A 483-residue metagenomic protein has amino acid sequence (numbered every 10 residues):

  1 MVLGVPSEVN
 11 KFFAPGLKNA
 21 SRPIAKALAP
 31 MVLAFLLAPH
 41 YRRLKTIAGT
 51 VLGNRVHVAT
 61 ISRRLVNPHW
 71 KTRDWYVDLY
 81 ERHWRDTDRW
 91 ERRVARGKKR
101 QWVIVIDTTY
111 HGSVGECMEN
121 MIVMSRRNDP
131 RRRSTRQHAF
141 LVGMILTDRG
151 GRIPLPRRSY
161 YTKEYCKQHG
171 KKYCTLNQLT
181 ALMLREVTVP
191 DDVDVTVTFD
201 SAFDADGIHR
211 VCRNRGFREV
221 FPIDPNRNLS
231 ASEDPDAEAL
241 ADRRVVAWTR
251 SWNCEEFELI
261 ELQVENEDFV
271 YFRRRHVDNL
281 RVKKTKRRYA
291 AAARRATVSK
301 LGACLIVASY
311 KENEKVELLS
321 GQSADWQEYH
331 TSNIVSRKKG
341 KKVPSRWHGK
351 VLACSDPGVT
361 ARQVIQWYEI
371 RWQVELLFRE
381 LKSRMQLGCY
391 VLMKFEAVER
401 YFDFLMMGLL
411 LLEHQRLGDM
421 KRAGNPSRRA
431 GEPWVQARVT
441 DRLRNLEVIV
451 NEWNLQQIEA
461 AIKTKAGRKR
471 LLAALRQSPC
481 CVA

Functional and structural regions predicted by a protein language model:
M1-V77: Gly/serine-rich nucleotide phosphate-binding loop at the start of the catalytic core of nucleotide/ADP-ribose-handling
I47-A48, I61, R100-V114, G143 (+5 more regions): Short, conserved catalytic/metal-binding motifs centered on acidic residues
R64-G151: Active-site-proximal, Lys/Arg-enriched surface segment that forms a nucleic-acid-binding/basic interface patch
R127-D191, Q327-N333, G340-K350: Electropositive, glycine- and tryptophan-enriched low-complexity nucleic-acid-binding patches
Y165-N333, G424-R429, V435, C481: An internal, acidic/charged active-site-proximal segment that coordinates divalent cations and/or engages
D242-S251, E255-L262, V364-L392: Short amphipathic alpha-helical "interface-anchor" segments enriched in bulky aromatics
V391-D419, G431-P433, A437: Basic, amphipathic alpha-helical segments enriched in Lys/Arg and hydrophobic/aromatic residues
N425-A483: Long, low-complexity C-terminal extensions of enzymes
